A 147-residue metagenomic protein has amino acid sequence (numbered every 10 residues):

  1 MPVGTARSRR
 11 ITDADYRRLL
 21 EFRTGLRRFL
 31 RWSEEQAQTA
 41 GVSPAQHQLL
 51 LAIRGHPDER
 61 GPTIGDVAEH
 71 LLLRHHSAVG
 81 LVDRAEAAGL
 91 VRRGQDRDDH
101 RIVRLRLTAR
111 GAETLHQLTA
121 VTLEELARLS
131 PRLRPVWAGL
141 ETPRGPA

Functional and structural regions predicted by a protein language model:
M1-A40, A88, R144-A147: N-terminal leader segment of winged-helix/HTH proteins
A6, D83-E141: Charged, amphipathic alpha-helical coiled-coil/dimerization segments
E21, R28, Q48-A52, E113: Pre-recognition alpha-helix immediately N-terminal to the DNA-recognition helix within helix-turn-helix or winged-helix
G25, F29, H56, H70 (+3 more regions): Histidine kinase transmitter module recognition
R31-R74: N-terminal helix-turn-helix DNA-binding core of bacterial DNA-binding proteins
I64, V82-D83: Short, hydrophobic-biased segments on the C-terminal half of alpha helices that form "recognition helices"
